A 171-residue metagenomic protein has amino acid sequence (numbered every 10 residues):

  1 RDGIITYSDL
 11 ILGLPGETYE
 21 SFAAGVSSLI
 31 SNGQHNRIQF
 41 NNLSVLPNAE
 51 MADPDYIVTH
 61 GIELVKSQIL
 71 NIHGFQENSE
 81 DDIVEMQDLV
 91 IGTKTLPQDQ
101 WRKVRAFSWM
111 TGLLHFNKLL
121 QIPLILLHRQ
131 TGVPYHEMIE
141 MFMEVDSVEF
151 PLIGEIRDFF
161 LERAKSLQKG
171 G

Functional and structural regions predicted by a protein language model:
R1-V133, M138: A structural motif corresponding to the C-terminal lobe/cap of the Radical SAM core domain
P123, R129-G171: Terminal or standalone catalytic/regulatory effector modules within metabolic enzymes and repeat proteins
